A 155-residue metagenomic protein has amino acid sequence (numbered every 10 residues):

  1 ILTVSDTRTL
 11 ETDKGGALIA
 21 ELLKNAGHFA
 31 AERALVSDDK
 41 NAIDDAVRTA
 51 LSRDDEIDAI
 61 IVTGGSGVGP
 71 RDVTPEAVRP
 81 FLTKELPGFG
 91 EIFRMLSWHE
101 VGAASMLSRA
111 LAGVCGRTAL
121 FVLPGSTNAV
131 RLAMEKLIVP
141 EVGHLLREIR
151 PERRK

Functional and structural regions predicted by a protein language model:
L2-K155: Non-catalytic beta/alpha edge segments that cap or flank active sites
